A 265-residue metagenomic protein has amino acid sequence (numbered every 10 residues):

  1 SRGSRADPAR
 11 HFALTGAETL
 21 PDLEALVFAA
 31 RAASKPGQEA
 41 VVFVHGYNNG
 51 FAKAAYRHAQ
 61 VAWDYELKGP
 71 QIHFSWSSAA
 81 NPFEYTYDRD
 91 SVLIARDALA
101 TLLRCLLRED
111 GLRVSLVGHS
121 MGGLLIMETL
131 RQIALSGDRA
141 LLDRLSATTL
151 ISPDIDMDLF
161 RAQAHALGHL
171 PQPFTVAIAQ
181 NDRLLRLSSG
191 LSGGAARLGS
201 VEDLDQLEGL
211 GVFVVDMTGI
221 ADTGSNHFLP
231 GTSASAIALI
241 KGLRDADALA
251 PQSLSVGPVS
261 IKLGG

Functional and structural regions predicted by a protein language model:
S1-G16, A25-A30, S34-K35, A55-Q71 (+3 more regions): Lipolytic serine-hydrolase domain surface
L20: Walker A/P-loop-proximal flanking segment of P-loop NTPase domains
E39: Alpha/beta-hydrolase fold active-site loops
V42-G46: The conserved beta1-alpha1 loop
N49-A54: Short substrate-entry loop that stabilizes the transition state in hydrolases
L99, G118-G122, I126: Gly/Ala-rich beta-loop-alpha elbow adjacent to hydrolase catalytic centers
